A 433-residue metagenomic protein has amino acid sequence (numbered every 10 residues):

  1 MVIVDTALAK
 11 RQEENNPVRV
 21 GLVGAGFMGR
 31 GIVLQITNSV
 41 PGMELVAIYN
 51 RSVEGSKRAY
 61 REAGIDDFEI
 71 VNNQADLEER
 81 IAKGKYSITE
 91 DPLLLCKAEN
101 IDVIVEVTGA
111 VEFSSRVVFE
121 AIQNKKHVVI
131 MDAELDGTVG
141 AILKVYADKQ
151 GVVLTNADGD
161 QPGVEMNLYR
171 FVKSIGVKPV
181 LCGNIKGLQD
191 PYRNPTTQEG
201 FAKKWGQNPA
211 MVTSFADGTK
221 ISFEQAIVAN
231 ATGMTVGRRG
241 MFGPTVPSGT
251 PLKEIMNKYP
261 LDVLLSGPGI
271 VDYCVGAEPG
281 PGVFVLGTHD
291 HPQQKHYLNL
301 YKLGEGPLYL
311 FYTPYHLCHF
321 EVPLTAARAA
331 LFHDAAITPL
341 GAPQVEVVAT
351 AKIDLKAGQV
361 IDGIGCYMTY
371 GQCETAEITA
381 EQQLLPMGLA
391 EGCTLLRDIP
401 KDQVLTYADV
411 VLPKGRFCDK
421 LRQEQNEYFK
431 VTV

Functional and structural regions predicted by a protein language model:
M1-E120: N-terminal glycine-/serine-/threonine-rich beta1-alpha1-beta2 phosphate-ribose binding loop of Rossmann-like
V2-R11, F201, W205-V433: C-terminal catalytic/substrate-binding lobe primarily of soluble NAD(P)-dependent oxidoreductases
L45, V128-V129, V153-L154, P179 (+1 more regions): Hydrophobic beta-strand scaffold residues
R51, L93, G109-A110, D132-D136 (+4 more regions): Short, ordered loop/turn segments at secondary-structure junctions
Y60-R61, G140-L143, M166-Y169, N184 (+4 more regions): Short acidic, glycine/serine/threonine-rich loops at helix termini
T108, E112-N124, D132-V152, D158-G159: Rossmann-fold NAD(P)-binding glycine/threonine-rich loop
A147-G151, T155-K220: Rossmann-like NAD(P)H-binding beta-loop-alpha module
